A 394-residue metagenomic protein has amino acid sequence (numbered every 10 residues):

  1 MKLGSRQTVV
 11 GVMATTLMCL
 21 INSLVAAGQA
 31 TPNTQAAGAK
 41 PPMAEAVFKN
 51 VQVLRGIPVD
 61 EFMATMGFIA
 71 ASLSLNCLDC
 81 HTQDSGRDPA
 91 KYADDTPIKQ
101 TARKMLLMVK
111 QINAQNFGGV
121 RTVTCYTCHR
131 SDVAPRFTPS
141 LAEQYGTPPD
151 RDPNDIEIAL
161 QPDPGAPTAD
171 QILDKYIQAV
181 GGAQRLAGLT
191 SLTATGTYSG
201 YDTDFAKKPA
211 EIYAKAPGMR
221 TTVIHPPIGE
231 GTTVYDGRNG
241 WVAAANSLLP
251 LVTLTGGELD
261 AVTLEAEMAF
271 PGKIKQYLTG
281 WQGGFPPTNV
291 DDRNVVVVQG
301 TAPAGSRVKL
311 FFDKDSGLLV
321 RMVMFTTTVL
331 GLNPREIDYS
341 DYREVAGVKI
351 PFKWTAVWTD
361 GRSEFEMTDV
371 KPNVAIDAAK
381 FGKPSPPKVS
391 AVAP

Functional and structural regions predicted by a protein language model:
G11-S23: Bacterial N-terminal signal peptides
N22-N33: Signal peptide processing junction and immediate N-terminal pro/mature segment of secreted/exported proteins
G38-T82, A169-G196: Mature N-terminal segment immediately following signal peptide/propeptide cleavage in secreted/periplasmic
G56, S85-Q111, F137-D152: Gly/Gly-Pro-rich "capping" loops immediately C-terminal to redox-active cysteine motifs in periplasmic/lumenal
S74-D84, T122-D132: The canonical Cys-X-X-Cys-His
D174-L248, L278-F285: N-terminal mature ectodomain segment of secretory-pathway/periplasmic proteins
P227-G229, D291-P387: Gly/Pro-enriched, hydrophobic low-complexity segments that function as extracytoplasmic propeptides/linkers
V242-F270: Acidic/charged, solvent-exposed loop-and-adjacent secondary-structure segments enriched in E/D, K/R, S/T, and G/P
